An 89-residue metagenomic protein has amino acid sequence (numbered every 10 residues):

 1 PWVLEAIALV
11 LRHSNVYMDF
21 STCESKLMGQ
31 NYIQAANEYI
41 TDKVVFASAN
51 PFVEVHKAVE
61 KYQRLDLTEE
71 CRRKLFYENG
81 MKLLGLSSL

Functional and structural regions predicted by a protein language model:
P1-V45: Catalytic pocket-lining loop regions of alpha/beta-barrel enzymes, especially the amidohydrolase/enolase/GH5 lineages
V3, V53-V55: Short catalytic/ligand-binding loop motif for oxyanion handling, primarily in non-cytosolic enzymes, centered on
I40-K43, H56-L89: Mid-to-C-terminal alpha-helical segments outside catalytic/metal-binding sites
A49: Active-site glycine-centered loops adjacent to acidic/histidine catalytic or metal-binding residues that shape
